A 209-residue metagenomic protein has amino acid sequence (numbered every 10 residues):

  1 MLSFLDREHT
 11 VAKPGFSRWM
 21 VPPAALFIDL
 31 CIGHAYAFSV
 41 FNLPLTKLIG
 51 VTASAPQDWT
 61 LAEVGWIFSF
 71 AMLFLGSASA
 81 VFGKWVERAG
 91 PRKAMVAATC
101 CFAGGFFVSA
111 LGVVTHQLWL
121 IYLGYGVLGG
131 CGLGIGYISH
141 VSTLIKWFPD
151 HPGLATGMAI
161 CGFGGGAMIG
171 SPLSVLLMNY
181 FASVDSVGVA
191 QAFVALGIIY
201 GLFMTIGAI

Functional and structural regions predicted by a protein language model:
M1-I32: Cytosolic juxtamembrane N-terminal segment immediately preceding the first transmembrane helix of multi-pass
L30, G105, L118-I135: Hydrophobic core of transmembrane alpha-helices in multi-pass small-molecule transporters, especially MFS/SLC-type
N42, F82, G166-A182: Small-residue (Gly/Pro/Ala) motifs that create kinks and tight helix-helix packing interfaces
L45, L133-T156: Intracellular juxtamembrane helix-capping segments at the cytosolic ends of symmetry-related transmembrane helices
W66-K84: Central cavity-lining transmembrane alpha-helices of secondary-active solute carriers, predominantly the Major
C100-T115: C-terminal ends and interior cores of transmembrane alpha-helices in multi-pass membrane transporters/permeases
P149-P172: Glycine-rich segments within core transmembrane alpha-helices of 12-TM secondary carriers
A190-I209: Symmetry-related core transmembrane helices of the 12-TM Major Facilitator Superfamily/SLC fold
